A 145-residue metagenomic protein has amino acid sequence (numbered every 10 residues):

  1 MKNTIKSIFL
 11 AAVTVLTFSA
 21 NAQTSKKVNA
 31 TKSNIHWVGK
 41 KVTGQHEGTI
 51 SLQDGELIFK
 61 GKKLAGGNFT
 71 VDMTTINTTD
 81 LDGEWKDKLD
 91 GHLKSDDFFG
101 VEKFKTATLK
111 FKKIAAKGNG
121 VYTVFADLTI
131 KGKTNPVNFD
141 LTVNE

Functional and structural regions predicted by a protein language model:
M1-K26: Bacterial Sec-dependent N-terminal signal peptides
A22-E145: Low-complexity, acidic/polar, glycine-enriched regions of mature
